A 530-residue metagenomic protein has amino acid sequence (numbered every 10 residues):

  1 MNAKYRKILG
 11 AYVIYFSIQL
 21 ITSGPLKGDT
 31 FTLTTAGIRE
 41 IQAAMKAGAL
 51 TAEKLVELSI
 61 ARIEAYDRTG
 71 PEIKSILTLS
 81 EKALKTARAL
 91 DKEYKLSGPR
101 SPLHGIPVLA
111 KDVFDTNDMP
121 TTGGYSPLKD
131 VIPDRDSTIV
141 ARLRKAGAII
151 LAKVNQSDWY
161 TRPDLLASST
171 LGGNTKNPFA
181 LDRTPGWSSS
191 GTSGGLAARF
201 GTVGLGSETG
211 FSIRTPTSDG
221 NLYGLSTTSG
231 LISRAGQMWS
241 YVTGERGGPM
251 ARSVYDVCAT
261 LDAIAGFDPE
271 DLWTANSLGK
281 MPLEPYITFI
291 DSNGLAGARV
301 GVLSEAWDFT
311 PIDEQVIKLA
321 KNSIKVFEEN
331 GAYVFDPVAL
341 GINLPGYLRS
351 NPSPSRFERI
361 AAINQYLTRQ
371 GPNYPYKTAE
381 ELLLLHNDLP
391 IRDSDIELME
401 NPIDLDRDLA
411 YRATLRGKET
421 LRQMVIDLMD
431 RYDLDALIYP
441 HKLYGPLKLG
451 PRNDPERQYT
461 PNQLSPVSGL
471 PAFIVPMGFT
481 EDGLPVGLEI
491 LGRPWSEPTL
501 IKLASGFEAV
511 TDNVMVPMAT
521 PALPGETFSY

Functional and structural regions predicted by a protein language model:
A11-L20: Bacterial N-terminal signal peptides
D29-K129, W159-P163, A275-P282, Y286-I287 (+2 more regions): Short, well-ordered alpha-helical
A43-A47, I60-E72, R88-L96, R144-K145 (+8 more regions): Sec-exported extracytoplasmic/periplasmic mature domains
G48, G105, K145, G201-T202 (+2 more regions): Glycine-rich, small-residue loops and helix-cap segments that act as flexible hinges at active-site edges
A49, V56, R88, P285-Y286 (+5 more regions): Acyltransferase
A65, I149, A197-G301, F309 (+3 more regions): Structural helix-boundary/capping segments
H104-G123, F289-E305, P354-R422, I426 (+1 more regions): Short helix-loop capping/hinge segments that flank enzyme active sites or metal/cofactor-binding pockets
H104-G247, L272-L278, L303-E305, L437-D454: Short glycine/serine-rich loop/turn segments
